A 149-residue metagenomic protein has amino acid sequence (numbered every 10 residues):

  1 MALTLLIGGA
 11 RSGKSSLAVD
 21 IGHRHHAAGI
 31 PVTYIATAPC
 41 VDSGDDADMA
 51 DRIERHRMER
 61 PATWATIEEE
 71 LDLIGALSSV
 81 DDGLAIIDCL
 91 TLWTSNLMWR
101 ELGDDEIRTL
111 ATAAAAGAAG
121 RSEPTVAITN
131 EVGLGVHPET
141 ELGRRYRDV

Functional and structural regions predicted by a protein language model:
A2-L6, V32, G83-C89, T125-A127: Generic beta-sheet signal
A2-S79: Conserved P-loop
G8-G9, G83, G133, H137: Glycine-centered flexibility motif
S12-G13, V41-A47, D51, A85 (+4 more regions): Residues at secondary-structure transition points
P39-D42, T91-L92, V132-L134: Conserved nucleotide-binding/hydrolysis micro-motifs of P-loop NTPases
M58-I107: Helix-adjacent hinge/juxtasegments
L71, T94-V149: Replace "adjacent to P-loop NTPase cores in ATP/GTP-dependent enzymes" with "adjacent to NTP-binding cores
